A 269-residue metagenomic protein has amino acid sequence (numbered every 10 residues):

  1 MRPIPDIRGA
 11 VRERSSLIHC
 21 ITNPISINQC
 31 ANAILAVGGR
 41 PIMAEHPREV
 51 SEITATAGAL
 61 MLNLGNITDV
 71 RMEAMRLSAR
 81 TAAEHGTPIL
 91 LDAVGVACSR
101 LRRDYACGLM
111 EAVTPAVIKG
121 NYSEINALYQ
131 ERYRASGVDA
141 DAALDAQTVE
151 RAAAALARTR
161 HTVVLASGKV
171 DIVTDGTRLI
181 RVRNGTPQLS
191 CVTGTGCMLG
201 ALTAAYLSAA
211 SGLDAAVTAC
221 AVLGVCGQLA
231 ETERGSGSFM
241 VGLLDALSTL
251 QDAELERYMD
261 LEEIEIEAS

Functional and structural regions predicted by a protein language model:
M1-M43, S269: Glycine-rich phosphate/adenosyl-contacting loop at the front of the ribokinase-like
A33-H85, L91: Active-site cofactor/substrate anionic-group-binding motifs, chiefly glycine- and Lys/Arg-rich phosphate-binding loops
R71-G120: Glycine/small-residue-rich loop that forms an oxyanion/phosphate-binding "nest" at active or ligand-binding sites
L101-L179: Conserved phosphate/ATP/ADP-binding segment of small-molecule kinases
A127, T193-V222: Short, small-residue alpha-helix embedded
A152-A157, G212-C226, L243-L244: Short, well-structured alpha-helical segments that form the helix of a local strand-helix-strand
I180-T193: Short pre-catalytic strand/loop immediately N-terminal to key active-site residues, enriched for Gly-Thr
V225-S269: Charged C-terminal helix
